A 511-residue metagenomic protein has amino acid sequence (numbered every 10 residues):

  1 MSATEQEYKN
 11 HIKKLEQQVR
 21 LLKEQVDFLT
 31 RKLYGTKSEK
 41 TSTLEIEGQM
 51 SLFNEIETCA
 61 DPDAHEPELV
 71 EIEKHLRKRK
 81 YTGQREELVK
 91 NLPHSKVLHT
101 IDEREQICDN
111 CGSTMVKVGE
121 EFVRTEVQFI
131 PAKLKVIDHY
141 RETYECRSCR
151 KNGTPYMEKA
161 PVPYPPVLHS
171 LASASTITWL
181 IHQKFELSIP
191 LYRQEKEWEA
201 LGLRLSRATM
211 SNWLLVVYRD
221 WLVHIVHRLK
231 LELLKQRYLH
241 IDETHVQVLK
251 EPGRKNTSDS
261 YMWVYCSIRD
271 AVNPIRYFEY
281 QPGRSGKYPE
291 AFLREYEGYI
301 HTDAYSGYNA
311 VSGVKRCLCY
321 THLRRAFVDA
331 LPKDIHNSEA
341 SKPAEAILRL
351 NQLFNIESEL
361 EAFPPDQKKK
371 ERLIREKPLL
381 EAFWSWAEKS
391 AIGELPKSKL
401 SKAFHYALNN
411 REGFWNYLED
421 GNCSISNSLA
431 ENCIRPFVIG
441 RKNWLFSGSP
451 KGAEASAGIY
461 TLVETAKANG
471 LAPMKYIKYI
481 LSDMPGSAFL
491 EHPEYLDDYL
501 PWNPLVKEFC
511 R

Functional and structural regions predicted by a protein language model:
M1-L171, H240-I241, R372-R375: Short, flexible loop/hinge motifs at secondary-structure junctions
E105-Q106, T143-E145, R150-R511: Catalytic center-proximal scaffold of phosphoryl-transfer enzymes
